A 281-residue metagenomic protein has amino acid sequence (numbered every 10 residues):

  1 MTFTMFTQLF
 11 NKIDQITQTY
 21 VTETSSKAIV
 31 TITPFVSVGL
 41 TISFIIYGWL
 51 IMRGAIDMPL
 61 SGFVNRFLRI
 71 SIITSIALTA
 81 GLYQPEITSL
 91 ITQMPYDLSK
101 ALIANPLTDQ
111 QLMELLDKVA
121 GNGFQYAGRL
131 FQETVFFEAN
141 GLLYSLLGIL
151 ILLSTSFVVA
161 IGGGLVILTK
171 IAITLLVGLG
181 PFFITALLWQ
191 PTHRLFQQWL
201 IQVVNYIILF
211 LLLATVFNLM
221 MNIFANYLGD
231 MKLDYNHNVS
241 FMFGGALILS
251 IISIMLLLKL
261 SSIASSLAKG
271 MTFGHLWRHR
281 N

Functional and structural regions predicted by a protein language model:
M1-T41, W49-L50, A55-M58: Binding/recognition "hotspot" determinant
T19-V30, G54-G62, N140, G162 (+5 more regions): Membrane-helix interfacial "entry" motifs
Y20, T24-F35, G39, F67 (+4 more regions): Loop-to-transmembrane-helix entry motif
V38-I42, T74, L78, G178 (+2 more regions): Hydrophobic alpha-helical transmembrane segments in multi-pass membrane proteins
S43-F67, I167-R194: Hydrophobic transmembrane alpha-helix segments characteristic of membrane transport and insertion machinery
D57-I76, A80, M94, Q197-L209: Alpha-helical transmembrane segments and their helix-start/interface "positive-inside/aromatic belt" motifs in integral
A77-L176, V216-A268, T272: Non-cytosolic segments of integral membrane proteins
L98-L102, L179-P191, M271-N281: Juxtamembrane inter-helical linkers in multi-pass membrane proteins
